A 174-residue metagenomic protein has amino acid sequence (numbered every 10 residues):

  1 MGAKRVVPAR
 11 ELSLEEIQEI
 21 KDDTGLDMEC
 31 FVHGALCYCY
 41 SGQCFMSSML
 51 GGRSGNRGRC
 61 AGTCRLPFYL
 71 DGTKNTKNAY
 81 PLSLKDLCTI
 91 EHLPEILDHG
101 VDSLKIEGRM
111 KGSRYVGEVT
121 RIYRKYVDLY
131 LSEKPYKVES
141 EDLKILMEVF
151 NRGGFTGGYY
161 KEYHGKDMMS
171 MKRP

Functional and structural regions predicted by a protein language model:
A3-P174: Surface-exposed amphipathic alpha-helical tracts and adjacent flexible/coil segments at the periphery of soluble enzymes
